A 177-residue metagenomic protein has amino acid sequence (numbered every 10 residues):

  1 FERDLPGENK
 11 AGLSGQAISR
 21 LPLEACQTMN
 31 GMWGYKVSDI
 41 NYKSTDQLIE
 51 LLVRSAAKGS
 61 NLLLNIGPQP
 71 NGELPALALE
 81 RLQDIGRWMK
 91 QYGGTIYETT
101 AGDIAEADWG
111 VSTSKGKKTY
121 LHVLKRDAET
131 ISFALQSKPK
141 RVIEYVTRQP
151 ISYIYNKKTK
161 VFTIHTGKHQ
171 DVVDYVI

Functional and structural regions predicted by a protein language model:
F1-V176: Mature catalytic domains of secreted/periplasmic carbohydrate-active enzymes
